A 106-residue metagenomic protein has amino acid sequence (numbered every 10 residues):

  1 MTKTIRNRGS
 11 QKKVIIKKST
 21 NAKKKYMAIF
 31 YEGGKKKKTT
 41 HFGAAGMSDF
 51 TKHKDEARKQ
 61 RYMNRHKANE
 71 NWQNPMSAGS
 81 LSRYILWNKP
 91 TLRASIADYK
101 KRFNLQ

Functional and structural regions predicted by a protein language model:
M1-Q106: Arg/Lys-rich, low-complexity, intrinsically disordered basic segments
